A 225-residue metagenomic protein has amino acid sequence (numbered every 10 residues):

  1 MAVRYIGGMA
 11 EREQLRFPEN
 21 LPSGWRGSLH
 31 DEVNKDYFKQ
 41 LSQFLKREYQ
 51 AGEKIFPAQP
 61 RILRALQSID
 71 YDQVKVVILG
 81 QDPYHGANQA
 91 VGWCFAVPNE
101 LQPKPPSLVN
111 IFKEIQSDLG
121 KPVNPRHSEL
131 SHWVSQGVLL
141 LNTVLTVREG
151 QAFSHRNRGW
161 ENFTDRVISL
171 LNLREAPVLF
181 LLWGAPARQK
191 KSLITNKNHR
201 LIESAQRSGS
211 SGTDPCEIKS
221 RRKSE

Functional and structural regions predicted by a protein language model:
E19, G27, D31-L182, A187-T195 (+3 more regions): A polyanion-binding, active-site-adjacent surface
